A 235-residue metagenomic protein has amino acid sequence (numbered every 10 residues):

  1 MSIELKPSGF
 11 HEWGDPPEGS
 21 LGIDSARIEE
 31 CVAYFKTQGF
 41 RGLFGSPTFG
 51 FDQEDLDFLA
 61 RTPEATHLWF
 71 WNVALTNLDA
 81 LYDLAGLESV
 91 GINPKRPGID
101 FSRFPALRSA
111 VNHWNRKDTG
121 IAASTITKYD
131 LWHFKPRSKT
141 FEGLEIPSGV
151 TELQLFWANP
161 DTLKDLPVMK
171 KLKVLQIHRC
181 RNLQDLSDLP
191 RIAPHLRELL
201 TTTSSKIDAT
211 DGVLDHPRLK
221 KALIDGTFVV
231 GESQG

Functional and structural regions predicted by a protein language model:
S2-A33, G39-N77, G86-Q184, D188-G235: Concave beta-strand-loop units of leucine-rich repeat
